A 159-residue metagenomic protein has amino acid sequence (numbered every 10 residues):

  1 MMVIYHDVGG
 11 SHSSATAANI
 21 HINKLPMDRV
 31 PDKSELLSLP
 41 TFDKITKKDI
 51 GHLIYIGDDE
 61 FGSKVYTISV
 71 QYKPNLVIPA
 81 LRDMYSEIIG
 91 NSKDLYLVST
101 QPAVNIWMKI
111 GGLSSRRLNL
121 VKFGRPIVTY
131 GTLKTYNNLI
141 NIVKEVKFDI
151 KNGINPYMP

Functional and structural regions predicted by a protein language model:
M1-I4, H12, T16-P159: Non-transmembrane, aqueous-exposed alpha-helical and coiled segments at domain scale
